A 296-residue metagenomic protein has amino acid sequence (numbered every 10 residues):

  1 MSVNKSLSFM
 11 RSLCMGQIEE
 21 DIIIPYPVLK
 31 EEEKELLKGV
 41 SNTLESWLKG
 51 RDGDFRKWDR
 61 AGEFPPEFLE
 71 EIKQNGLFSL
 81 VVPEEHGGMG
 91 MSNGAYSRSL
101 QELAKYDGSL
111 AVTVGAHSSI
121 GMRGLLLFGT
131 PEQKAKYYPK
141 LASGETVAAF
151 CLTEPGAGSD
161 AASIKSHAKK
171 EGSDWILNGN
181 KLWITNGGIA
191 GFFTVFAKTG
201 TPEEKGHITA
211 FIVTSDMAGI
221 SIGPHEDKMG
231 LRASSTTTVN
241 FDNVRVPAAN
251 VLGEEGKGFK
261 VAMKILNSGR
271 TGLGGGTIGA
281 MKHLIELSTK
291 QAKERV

Functional and structural regions predicted by a protein language model:
M1-G115, R123, F128-V147, G156-S159 (+1 more regions): Amphipathic, small/basic residue-rich leader segments at the start of a protein or domain
I72, G76, P83, S99 (+8 more regions): Buried hydrophobic positions in well-ordered alpha/beta secondary-structure cores of metabolic enzymes
L103-A104, F196-A197, V213-A218, D242-V246 (+1 more regions): Short Ser/Thr-interspersed hydrophobic loop/turn segments at strand-loop and sheet-helix junctions that line or gate
T146-L152, I220-P224: Short Pro/Gly-enriched beta-strand edge/turn motifs at strand-loop
G156-S159, W183-N186, G200-P202, K228-S235: Short Gly/Pro-enriched turn/cap motifs at secondary-structure boundaries
D160-N178: Cytochrome P450 C-terminal beta-domain/meander region
N178-I222: A short core secondary-structure module
S221-V296: Glycine-rich beta->alpha junctions and the first turn(s) of the following alpha-helix
